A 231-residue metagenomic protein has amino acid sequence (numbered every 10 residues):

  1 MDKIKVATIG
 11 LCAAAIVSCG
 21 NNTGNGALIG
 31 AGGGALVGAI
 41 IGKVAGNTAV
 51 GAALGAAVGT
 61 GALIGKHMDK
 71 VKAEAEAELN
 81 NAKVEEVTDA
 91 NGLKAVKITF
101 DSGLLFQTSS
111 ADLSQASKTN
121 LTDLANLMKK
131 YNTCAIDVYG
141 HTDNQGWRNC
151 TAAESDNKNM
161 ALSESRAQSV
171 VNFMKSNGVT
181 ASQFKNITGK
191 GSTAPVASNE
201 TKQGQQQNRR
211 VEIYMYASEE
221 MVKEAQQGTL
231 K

Functional and structural regions predicted by a protein language model:
M1-T8: Bacterial N-terminal signal peptides that target proteins for export
L11-A13, I213: N-terminal periplasmic accessory domains that precede and gate Gram-negative outer-membrane beta-barrel machines
A14-S18: C-terminal motif of bacterial Sec signal peptides marking the signal peptidase cleavage site
G20-E76: Short, low-complexity, glycine-enriched hydrophobic/amphipathic alpha-helices that associate with lipid bilayers
A27, A35, A39-I40, K70 (+5 more regions): Extracytoplasmic/secreted proteins, especially bacterial periplasmic and envelope-associated proteins
G46-A49, L63-A135, Y216-K231: Periplasmic peptidoglycan-binding/tethering modules of Gram-negative envelope proteins
T142-E224, T229-K231: Periplasmic OmpA-like peptidoglycan-binding domain that tethers envelope proteins to the cell wall
